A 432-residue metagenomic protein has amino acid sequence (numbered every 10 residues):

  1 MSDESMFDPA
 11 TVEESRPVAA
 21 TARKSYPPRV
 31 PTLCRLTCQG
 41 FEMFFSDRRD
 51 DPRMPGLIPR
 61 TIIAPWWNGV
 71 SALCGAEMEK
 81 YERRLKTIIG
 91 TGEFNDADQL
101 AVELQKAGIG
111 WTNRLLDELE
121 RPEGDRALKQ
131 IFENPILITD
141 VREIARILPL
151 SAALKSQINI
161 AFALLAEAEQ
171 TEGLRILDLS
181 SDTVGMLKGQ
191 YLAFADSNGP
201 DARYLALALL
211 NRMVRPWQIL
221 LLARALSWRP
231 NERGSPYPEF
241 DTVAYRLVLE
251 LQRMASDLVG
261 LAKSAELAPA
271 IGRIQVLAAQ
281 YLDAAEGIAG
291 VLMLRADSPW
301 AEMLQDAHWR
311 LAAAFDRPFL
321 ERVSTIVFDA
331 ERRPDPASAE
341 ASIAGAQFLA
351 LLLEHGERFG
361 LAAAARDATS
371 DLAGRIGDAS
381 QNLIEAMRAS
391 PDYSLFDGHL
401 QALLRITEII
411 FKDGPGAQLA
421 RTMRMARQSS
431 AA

Functional and structural regions predicted by a protein language model:
M1-S2, E408: Residue-level marker of positions within ordered structural domains that often coincide with functionally constrained
S2-M387, Y393-S394: Extended alpha-helical scaffold segments
G374-M425: Extended alpha-helical scaffolding segments
A426-A432: Eukaryote-specific, cytoplasm-facing alpha-helical/coiled-coil scaffolding segments in long proteins
